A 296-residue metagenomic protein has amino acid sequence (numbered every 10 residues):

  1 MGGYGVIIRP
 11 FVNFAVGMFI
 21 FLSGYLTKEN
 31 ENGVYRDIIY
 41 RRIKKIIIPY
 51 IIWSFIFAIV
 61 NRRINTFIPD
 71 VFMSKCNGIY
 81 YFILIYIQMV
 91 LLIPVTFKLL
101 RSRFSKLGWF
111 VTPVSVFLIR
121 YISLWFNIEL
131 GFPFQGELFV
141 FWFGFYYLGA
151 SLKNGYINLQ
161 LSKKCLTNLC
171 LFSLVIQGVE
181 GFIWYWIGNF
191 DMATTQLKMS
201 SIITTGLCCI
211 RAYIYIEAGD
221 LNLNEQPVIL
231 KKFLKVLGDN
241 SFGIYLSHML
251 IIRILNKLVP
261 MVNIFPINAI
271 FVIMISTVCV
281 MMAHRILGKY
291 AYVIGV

Functional and structural regions predicted by a protein language model:
Y4-V16, D70-I85, L124-F145, G178-C208: Interfacial loop-to-helix transition and helix-capping segments at the boundaries of transmembrane helices
R9-M18, E29-G78, L84-M89, N168-L169 (+1 more regions): Transmembrane alpha-helical segments and their boundary/interface "anchor" motifs in multi-pass integral membrane
I20-T27, Q88, L92, T96-L99 (+3 more regions): Transmembrane alpha-helical segments
K28, F57-I157, L255: Hydrophobic alpha-helical segments with transmembrane-like composition
S54-I59, T112-W125, C170-Y185, L250: Aromatic-anchored segments of alpha-helical transmembrane domains
R101-S115, P133, S162-S173, A193-Q196 (+4 more regions): Membrane-interface starts of transmembrane alpha-helices
V140, I157-K235: Alpha-helical transmembrane segments and terminal signal-anchor/GPI-anchor hydrophobic tails, characterized by long
Y213-G238, M249-V296: C-terminal "closing" transmembrane helix and its immediate cytosolic amphipathic cap in multi-pass membrane proteins
